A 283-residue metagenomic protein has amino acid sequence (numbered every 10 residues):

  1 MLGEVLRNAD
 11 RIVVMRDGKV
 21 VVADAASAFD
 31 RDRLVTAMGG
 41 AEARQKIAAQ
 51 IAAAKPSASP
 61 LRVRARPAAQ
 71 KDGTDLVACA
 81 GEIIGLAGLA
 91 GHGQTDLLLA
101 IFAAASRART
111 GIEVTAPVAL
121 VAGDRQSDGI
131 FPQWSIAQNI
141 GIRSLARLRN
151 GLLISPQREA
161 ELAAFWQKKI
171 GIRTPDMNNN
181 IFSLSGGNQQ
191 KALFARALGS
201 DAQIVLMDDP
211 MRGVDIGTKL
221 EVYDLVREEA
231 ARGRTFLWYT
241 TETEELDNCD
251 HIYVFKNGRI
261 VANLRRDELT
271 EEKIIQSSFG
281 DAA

Functional and structural regions predicted by a protein language model:
M1-A283: Glycine-rich phosphate-binding loops of nucleotide-dependent enzymes
